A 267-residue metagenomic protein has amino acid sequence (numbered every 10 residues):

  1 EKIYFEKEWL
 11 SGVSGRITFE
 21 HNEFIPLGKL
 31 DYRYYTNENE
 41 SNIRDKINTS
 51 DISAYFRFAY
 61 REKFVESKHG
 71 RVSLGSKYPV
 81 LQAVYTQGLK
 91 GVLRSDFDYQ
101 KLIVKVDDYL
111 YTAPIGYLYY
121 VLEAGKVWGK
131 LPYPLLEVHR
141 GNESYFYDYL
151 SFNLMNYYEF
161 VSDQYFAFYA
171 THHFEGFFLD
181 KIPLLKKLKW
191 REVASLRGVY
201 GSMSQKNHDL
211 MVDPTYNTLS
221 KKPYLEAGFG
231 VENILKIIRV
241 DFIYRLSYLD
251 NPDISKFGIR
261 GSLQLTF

Functional and structural regions predicted by a protein language model:
E1-F267: Exposed, low-structure sequence patches enriched in small/polar residues
